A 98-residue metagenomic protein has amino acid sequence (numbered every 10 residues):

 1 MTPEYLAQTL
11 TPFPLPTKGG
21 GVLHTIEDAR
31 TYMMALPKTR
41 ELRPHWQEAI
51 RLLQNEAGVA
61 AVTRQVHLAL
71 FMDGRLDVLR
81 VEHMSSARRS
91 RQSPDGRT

Functional and structural regions predicted by a protein language model:
M1, S93-T98: Short intrinsically disordered terminal tails
M1-G19: Short, charged/polar N-terminal "headpieces" of proteins
Y5-A7, L42-W46, P94: Tryptophan-centered motif/residue detector
Q8, M34-A35, R51-L52, F71-R75: Charged, amphipathic alpha-helical regulatory modules used for macromolecular assembly or allosteric control
F13, H24, D28, H67 (+1 more regions): Residue-level signal for functionally critical sites in structured catalytic/ligand-binding pockets
G20-I50: A short, structured beta-strand/loop element
E56-R91: Short, compact, well-ordered microdomains
